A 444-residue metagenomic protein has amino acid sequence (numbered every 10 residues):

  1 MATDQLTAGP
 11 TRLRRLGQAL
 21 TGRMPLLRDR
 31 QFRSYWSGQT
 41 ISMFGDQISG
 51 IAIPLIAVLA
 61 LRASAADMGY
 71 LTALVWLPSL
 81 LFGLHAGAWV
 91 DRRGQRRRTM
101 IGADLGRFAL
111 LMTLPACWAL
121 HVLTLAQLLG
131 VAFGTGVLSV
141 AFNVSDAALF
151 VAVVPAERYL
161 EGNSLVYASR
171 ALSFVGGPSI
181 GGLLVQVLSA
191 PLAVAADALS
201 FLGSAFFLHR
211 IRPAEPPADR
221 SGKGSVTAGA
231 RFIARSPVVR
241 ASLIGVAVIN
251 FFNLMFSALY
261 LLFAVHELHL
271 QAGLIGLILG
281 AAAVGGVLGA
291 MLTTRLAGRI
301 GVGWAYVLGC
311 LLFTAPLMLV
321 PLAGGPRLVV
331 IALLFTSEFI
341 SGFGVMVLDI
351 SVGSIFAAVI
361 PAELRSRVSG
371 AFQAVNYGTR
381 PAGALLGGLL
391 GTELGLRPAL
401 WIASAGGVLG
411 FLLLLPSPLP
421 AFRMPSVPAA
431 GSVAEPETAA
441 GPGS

Functional and structural regions predicted by a protein language model:
A2-E437, G441-S444: Alpha-helical transmembrane-bundle signature of multi-pass membrane transport and export proteins
